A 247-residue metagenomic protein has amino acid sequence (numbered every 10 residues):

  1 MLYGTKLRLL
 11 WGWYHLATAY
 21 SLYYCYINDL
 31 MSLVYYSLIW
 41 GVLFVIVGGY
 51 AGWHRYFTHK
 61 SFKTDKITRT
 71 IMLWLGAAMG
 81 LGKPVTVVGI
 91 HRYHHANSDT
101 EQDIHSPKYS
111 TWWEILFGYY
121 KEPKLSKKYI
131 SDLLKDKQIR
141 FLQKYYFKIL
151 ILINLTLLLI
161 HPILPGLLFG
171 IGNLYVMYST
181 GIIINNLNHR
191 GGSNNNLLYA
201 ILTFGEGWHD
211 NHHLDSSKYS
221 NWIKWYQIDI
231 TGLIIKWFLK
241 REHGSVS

Functional and structural regions predicted by a protein language model:
M1-I182, W208, K218-S247: Non-catalytic, topology-defining segments of multipass membrane proteins
N185-D229: Glycine/small-residue-rich hydrophobic helix-like segments
